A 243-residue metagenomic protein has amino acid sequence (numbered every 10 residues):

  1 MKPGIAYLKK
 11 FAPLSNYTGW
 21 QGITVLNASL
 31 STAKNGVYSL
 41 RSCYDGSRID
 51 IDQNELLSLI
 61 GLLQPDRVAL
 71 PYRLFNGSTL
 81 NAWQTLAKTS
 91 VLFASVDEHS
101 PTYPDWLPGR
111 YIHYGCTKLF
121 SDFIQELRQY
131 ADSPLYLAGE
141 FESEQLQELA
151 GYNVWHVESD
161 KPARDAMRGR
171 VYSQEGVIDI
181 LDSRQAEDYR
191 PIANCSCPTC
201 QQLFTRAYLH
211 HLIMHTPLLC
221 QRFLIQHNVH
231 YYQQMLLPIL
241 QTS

Functional and structural regions predicted by a protein language model:
M1-F93, S183: Non-catalytic, usually N-terminal nucleic-acid engagement modules in DNA/RNA processing proteins
S31-N35, R170-Y172, D182-E187, H210-T216: Short amphipathic alpha-helical segments, especially helix-boundary/capping motifs
I49-I51, L56, P65-A69, V157-D165 (+4 more regions): Long, contiguous hydrophobic alpha-helical segments, chiefly transmembrane helices and signal peptides
E55-S58, Q125-E126, Q234: Alpha-helical scaffolding segments of alpha/beta enzyme cores, especially the outer helices of TIM-barrel or partial
I60, L149, L209: Conserved, mostly hydrophobic/aromatic
Y72, N194-S243: C-terminal extensions of enzymes
W83, A87-L203: Glycine-rich phosphate/ribose-binding loops and adjacent secondary-structure elements that form binding surfaces
